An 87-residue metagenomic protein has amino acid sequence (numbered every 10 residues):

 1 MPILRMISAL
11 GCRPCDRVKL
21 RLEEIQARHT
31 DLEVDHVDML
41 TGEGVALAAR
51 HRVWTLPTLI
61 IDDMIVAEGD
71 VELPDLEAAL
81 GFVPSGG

Functional and structural regions predicted by a protein language model:
M1-R28: Local sequence-structure signature of Cys/Sec-based thiol-disulfide redox active-site neighborhoods
R13, G42-E43, P74: Short alpha-helical
E24-D31, F82-S85: Secondary-structure boundary motif
D31-G44: Thiol-based oxidoreductase modules, predominantly thioredoxin-like and allied folds used for disulfide exchange
R50-I60: Structural micro-motif
I61-G87: Non-catalytic, surface beta->alpha helical segment in thiol-disulfide oxidoreductase systems
